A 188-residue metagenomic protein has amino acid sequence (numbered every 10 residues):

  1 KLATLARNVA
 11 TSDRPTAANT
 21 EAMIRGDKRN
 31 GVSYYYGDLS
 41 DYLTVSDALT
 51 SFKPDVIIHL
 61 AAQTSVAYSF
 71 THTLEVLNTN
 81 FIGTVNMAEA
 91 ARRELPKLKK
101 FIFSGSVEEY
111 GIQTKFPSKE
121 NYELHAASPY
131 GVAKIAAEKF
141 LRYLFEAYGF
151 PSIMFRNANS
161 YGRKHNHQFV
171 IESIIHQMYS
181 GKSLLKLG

Functional and structural regions predicted by a protein language model:
K1-S160: N-terminal Rossmann-like NAD(P)+-binding domain of SDR-like oxidoreductases, especially those catalyzing
R25-N30, Y148-G149, I175-G188: A short C-terminal helix-loop "cap" of Rossmann-like NAD(P)-dependent dehydrogenase/epimerase domains
E89, R142, E172, H176-S180: Generic alpha-helical structural context detector
I135, S160-S173, S180-K186: Glycine/proline-rich active-site loop of Rossmann-fold NAD(P)-dependent oxidoreductases
